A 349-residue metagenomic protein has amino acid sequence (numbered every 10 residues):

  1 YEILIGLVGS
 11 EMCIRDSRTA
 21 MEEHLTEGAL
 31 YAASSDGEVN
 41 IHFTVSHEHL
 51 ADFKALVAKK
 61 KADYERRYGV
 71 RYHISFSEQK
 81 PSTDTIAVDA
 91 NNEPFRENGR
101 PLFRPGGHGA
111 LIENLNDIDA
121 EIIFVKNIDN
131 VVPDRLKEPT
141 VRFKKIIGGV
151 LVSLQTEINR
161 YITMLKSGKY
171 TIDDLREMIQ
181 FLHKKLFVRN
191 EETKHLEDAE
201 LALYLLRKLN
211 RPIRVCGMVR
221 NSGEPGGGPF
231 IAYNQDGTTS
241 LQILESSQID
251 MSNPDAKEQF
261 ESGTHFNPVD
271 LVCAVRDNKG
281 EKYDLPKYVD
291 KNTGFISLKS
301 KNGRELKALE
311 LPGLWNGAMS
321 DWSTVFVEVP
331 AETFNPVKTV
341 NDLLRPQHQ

Functional and structural regions predicted by a protein language model:
Y1-G9: Single conserved hydrophobic/aromatic residue that forms the stacking wall/gate of nucleotide- or nucleobase-binding
M12-C13: Active-site loops and adjacent core secondary-structure elements that bind or stabilize anionic groups
D16-E23, E27-A33, H49, E93-L165: Extended, domain-scale alpha-helical bundle/helix-rich regions
E38-H42, R71-S75, R100, A120-F124 (+4 more regions): Beta-sheet entry/capping signal
V45-D52, F76-D89: Short, conserved secondary-structure transition motifs
A51-Y68: Short, aromatic/basic amphipathic alpha-helical patches
R67-T83, E245: A generic structural motif
I128, R135-L136, L154-T156, R160-M164 (+1 more regions): OB-fold and OB-like single-stranded nucleic-acid-recognition modules and their adjacent interaction interfaces
